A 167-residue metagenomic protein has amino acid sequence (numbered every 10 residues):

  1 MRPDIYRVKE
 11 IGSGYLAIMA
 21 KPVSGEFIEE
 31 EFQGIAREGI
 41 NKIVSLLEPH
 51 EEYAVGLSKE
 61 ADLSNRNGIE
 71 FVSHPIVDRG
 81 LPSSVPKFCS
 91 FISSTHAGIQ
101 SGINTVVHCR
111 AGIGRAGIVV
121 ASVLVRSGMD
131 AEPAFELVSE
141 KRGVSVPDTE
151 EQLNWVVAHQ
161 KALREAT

Functional and structural regions predicted by a protein language model:
M1-V106, V119-T167: Cys-dependent protein tyrosine phosphatase-like superfamily
C109: Short cysteine clusters
G112: Conserved G/P- and acidic residue-centered "switch" motifs that form tight phosphate/ATP-binding loops in soluble
A116: Ser/Thr-glycine-rich phosphate-binding loops at phosphate-binding pockets of nucleotides, nucleotide cofactors
